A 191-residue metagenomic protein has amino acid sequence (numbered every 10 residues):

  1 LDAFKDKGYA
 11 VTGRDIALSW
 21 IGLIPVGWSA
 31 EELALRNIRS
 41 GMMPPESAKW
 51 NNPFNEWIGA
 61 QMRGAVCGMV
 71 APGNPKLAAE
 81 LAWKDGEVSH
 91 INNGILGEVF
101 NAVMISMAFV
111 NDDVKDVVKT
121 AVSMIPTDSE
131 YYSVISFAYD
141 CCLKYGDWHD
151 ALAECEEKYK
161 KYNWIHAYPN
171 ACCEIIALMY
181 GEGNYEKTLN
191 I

Functional and structural regions predicted by a protein language model:
L1-I191: Structured, active/binding-site neighborhoods that engage oxygen-rich ligands
